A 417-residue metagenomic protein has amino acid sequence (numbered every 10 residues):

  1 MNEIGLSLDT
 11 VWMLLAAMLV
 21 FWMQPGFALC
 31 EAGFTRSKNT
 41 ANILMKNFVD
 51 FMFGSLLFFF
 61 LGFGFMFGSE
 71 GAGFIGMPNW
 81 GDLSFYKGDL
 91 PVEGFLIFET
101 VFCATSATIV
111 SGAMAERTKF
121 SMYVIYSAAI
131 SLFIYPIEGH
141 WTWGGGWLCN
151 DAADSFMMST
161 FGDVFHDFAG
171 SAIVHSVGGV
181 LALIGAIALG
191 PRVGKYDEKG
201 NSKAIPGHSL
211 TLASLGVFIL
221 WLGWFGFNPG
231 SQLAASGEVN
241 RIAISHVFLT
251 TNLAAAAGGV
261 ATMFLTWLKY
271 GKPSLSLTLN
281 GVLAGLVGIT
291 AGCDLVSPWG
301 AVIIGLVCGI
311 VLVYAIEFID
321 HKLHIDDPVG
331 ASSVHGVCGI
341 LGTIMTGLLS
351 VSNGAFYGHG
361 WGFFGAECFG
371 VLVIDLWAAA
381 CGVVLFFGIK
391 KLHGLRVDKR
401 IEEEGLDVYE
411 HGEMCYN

Functional and structural regions predicted by a protein language model:
M1-N417: Glycine- and aromatic-enriched membrane alpha-helices
